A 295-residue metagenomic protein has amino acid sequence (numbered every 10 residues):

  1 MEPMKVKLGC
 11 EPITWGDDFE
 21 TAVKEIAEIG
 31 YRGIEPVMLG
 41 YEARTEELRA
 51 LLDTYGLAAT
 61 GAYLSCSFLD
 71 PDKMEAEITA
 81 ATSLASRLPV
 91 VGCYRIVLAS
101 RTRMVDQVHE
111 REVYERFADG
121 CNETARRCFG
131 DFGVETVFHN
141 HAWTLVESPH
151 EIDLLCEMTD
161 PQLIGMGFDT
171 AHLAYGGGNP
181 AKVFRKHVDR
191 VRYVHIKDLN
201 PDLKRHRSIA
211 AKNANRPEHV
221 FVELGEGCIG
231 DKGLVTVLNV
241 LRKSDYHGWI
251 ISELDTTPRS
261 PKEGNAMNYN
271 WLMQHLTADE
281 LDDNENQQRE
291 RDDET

Functional and structural regions predicted by a protein language model:
M1-L8, G16-G30, E42, D53 (+6 more regions): Histidine-acidic metal/acid-base catalytic patches
V6-D18, C66-I78, Q107-V113, E223-G227: Active-site mouth loops of central-metabolism enzymes
G9, G33-V37, T136-N140, G167-D169: Short catalytic-loop micro-motif centered on adjacent basic/acidic residues
T14-G16, M38-G40, S65-F68, S100-M104 (+4 more regions): Active-site-proximal loop/turn and secondary-structure-junction residues that shape catalytic pockets, frequently
E25, I29-G40, Y63-C66: N-terminal substrate-binding region of glycoside hydrolase catalytic domains
E35, G61-Y63, V97, V137 (+2 more regions): Conserved beta-strand positions in the central sheet of alpha/beta enzyme cores
E35-D53, V105: Glycine-rich, proline-tolerant flexible connector loops at the mouths of alpha/beta enzymes
K73-M166, Y175, V235, K262: Active-site acidic/histidine proton-transfer and metal-coordination neighborhood in alpha/beta enzyme cores
